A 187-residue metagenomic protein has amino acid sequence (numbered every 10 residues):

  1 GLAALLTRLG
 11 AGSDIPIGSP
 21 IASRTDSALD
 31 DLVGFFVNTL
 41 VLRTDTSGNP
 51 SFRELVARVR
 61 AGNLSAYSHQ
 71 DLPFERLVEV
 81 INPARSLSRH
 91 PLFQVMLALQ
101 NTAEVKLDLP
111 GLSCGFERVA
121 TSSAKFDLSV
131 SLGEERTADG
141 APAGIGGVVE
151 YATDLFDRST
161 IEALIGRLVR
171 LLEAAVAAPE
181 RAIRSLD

Functional and structural regions predicted by a protein language model:
G1-E162, E173-A177, S185-D187: Adenylate-forming
L164-R167: Short conserved active-site loop signatures built around small residues
